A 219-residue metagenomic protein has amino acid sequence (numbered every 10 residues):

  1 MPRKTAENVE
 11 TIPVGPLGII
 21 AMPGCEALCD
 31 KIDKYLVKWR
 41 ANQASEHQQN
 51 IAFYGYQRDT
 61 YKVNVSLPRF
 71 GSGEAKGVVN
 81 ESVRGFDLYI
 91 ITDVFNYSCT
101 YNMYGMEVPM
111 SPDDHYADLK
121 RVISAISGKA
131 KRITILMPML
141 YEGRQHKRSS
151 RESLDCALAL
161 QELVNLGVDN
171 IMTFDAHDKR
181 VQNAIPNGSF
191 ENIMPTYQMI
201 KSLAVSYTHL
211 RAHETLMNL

Functional and structural regions predicted by a protein language model:
M1-E214: PRPP-associated nucleotide enzymes
